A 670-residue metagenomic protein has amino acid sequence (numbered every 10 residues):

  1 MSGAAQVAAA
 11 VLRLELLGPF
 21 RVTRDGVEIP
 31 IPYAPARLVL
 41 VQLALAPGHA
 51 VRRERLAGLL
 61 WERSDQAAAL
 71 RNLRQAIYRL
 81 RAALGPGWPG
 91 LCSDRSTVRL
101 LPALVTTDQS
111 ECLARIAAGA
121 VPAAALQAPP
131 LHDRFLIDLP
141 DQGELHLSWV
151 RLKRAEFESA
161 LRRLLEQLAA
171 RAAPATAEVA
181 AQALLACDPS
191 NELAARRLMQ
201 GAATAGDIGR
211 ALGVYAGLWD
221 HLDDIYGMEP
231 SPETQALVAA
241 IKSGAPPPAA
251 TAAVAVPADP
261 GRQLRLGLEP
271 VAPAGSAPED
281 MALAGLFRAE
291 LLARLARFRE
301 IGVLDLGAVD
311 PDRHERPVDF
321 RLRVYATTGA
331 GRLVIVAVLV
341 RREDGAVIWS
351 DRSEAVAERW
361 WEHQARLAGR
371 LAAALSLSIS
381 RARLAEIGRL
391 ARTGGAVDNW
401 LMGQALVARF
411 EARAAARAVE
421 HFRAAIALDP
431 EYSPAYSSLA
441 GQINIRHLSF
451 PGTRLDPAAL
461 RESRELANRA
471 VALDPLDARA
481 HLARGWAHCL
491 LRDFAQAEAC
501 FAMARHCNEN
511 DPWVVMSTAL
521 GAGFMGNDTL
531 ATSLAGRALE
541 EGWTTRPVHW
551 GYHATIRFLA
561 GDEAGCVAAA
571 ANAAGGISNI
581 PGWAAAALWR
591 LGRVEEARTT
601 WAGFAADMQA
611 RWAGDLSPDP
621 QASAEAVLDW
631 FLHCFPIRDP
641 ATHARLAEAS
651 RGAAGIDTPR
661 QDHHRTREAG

Functional and structural regions predicted by a protein language model:
A4-A8, I29-P30, A34-P35, V41-H49 (+10 more regions): Intrinsically disordered, charged and Pro/Gly-enriched terminal/linker segments that flank large helical-solenoid
R115-G119, A123-L131, M281-R417: Catalytic-center loop of serine/cysteine hydrolases
G119-A120, V150, A169, G206 (+8 more regions): Short coil/turn linking the two alpha-helices of tandem helical-hairpin repeats
P174-T176, A414-E420, G452-R469, L491-M503 (+2 more regions): Structural signature of tandem alpha-helical TPR/SEL1-like repeats, specifically the intra-repeat loop/turn
N191, Y432, D477, D511 (+2 more regions): Residue-level recognition of tetratricopeptide repeat
V515, A522, G526-G670: Alpha-helical protein-protein interaction modules
